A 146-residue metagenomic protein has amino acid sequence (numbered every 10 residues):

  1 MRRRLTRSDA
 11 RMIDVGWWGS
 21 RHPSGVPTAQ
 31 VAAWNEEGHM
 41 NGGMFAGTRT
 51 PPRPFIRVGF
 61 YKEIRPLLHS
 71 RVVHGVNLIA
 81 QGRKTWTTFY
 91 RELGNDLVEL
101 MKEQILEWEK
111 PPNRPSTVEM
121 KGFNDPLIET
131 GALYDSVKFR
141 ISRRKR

Functional and structural regions predicted by a protein language model:
M1-R146: Short, Lys/Arg-rich flexible segments
